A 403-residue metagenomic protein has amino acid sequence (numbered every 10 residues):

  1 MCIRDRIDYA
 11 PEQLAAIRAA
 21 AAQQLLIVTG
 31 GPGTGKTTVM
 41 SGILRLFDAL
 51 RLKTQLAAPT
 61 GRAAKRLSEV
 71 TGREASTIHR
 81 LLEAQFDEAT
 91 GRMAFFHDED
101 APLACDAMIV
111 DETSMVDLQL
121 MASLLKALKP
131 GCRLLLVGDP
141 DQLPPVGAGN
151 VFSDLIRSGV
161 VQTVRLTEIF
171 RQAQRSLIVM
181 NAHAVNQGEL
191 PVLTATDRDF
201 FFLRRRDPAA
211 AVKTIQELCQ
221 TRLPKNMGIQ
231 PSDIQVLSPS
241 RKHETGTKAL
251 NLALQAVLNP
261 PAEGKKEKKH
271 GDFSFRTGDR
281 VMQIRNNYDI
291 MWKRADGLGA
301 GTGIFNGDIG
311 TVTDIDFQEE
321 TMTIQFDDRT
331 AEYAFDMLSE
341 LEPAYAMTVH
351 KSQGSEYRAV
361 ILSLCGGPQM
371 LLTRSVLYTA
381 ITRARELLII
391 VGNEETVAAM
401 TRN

Functional and structural regions predicted by a protein language model:
M1-D5: Conserved small/polar residues in nucleotide/adenosyl-binding loops
I7-A22: N-terminal pre-P-loop "Q-motif" helix
I27, G42, L46-L52, A58-V70 (+7 more regions): Conserved helicase motor core of SF1/SF2 NTP-dependent helicases
G33: Walker A (P-loop) phosphate-binding loop of P-loop NTPases
K36: Conserved lysine of the Walker
D106, I234, R358: Conserved acidic residues
C132, P140-G303, T313: Conserved helicase motor core of P-loop NTPases
Q187, N306-N403: C-terminal accessory regions
